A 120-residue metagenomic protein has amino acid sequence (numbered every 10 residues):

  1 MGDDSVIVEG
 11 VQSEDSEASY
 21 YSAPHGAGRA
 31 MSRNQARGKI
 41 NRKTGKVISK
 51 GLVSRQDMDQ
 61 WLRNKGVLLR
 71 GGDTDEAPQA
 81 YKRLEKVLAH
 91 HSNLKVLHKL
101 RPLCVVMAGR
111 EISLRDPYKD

Functional and structural regions predicted by a protein language model:
M1-D120: Domain-length cofactor-binding catalytic modules of enzymes
